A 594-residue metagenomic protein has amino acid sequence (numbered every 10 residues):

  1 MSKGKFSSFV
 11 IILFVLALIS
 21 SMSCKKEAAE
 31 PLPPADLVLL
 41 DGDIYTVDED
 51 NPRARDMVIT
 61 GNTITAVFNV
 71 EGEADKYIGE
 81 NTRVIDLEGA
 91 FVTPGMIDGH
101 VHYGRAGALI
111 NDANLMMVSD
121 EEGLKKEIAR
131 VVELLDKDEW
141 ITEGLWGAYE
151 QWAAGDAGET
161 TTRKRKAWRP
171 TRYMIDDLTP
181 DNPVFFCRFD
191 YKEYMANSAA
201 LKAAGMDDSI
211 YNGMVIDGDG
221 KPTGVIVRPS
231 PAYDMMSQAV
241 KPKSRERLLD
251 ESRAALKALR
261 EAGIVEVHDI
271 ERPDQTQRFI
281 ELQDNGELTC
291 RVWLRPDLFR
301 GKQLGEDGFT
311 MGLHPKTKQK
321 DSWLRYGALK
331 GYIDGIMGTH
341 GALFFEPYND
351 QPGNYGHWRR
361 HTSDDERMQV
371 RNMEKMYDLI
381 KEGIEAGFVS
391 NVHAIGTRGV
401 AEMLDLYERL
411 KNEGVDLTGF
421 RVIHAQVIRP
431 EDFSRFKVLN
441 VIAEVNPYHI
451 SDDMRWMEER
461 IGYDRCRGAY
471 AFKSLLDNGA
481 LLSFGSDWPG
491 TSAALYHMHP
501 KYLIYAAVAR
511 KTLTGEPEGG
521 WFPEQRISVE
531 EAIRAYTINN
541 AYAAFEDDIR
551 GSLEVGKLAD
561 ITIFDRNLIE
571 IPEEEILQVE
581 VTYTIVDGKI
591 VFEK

Functional and structural regions predicted by a protein language model:
M1-I11: Bacterial N-terminal signal peptides that target proteins for export
S20-S23: C-terminal motif of bacterial Sec signal peptides marking the signal peptidase cleavage site
E27-L40, Y45, E49-F309, K318 (+6 more regions): Divalent metal-binding segments
H102, W323-G341, N440-S451, A509: Non-cysteine beta-strand/loop elements that form the S-adenosyl-L-methionine
Q283-G286, H314-L324, N412-V415, F436-N440: Acidic (Asp/Glu)-rich catalytic clusters
G301-E306, H424-P430: Active-site glycine- and acidic-residue-rich loops that bind and position anionic ligands or nucleotide-like cofactors
K381-S390, R398-F420, H424, P430-S434 (+3 more regions): His/Asp/Glu-enriched, well-ordered alpha-helical/loop segment that forms or immediately abuts the divalent-metal
E580-K594: Short peripheral tails and domain-boundary helices/loops at the edges of structured domains
